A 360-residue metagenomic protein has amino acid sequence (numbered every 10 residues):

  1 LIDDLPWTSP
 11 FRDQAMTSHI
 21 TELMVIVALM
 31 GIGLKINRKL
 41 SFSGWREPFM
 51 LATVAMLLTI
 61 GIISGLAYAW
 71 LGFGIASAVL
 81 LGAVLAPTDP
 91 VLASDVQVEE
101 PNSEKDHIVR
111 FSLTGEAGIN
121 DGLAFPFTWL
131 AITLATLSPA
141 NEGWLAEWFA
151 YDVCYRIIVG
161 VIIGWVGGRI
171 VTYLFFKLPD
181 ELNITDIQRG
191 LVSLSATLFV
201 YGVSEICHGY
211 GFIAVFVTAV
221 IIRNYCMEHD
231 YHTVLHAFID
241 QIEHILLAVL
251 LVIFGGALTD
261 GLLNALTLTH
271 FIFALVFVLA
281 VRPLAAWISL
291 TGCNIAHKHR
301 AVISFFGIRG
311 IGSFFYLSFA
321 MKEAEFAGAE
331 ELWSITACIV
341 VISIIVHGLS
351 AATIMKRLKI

Functional and structural regions predicted by a protein language model:
L1-I360: Transmembrane helical cores of multi-pass secondary ion antiporters/exchangers
